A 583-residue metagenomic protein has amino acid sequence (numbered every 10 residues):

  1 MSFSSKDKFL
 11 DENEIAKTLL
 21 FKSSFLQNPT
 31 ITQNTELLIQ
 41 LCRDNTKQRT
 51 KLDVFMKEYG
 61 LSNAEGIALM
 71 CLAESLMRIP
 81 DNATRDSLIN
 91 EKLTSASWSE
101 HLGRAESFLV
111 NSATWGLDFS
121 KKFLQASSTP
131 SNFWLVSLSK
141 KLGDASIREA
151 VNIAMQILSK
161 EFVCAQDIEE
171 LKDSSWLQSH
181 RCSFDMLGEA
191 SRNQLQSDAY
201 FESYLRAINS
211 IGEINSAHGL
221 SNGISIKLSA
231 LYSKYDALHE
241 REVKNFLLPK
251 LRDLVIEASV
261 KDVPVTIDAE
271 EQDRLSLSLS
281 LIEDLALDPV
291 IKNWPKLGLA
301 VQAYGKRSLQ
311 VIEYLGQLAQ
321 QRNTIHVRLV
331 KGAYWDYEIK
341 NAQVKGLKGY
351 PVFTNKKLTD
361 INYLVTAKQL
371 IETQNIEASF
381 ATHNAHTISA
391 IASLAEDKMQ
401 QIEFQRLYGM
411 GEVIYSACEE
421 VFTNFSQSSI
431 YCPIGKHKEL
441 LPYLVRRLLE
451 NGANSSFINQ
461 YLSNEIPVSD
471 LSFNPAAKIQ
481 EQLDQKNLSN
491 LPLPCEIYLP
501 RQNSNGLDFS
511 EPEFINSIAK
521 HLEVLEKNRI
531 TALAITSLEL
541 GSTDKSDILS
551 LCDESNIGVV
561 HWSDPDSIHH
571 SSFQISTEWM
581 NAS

Functional and structural regions predicted by a protein language model:
M1-N505: Positively charged, amphipathic and often flexible ligand-engagement surfaces
N459, I466-S583: Short, structured beta/alpha segment
